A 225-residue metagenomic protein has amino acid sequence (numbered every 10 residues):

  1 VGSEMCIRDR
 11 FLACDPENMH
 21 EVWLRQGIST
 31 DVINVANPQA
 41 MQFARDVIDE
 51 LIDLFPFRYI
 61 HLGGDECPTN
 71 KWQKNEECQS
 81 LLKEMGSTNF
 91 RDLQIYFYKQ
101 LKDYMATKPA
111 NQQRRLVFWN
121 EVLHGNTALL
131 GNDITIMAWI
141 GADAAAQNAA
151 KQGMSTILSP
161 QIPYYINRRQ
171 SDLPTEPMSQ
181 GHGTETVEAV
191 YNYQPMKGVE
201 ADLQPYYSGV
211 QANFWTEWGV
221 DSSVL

Functional and structural regions predicted by a protein language model:
G2-I7: Short, small-residue-biased leader/transition segments that mark boundaries at the very start of proteins
D9-W23: Flexible glycine/proline-rich, aromatic-decorated loop/lid segments
C14, D46, K99-L101, T107 (+3 more regions): Generic signature of intrinsically disordered, low-complexity segments enriched in small/polar residues
N18-V22, G64, S208: Short coil-to-beta-strand
H20-V22, D49, K197: Short, well-ordered helical secondary-structure segments
L24, I28-I134, W139-G153: Active-site neighborhood of glycoside hydrolase catalytic domains
L116, E121, A128-I134, G141-L225: Flexible, acidic glycine-rich loops studded with aromatic residues
